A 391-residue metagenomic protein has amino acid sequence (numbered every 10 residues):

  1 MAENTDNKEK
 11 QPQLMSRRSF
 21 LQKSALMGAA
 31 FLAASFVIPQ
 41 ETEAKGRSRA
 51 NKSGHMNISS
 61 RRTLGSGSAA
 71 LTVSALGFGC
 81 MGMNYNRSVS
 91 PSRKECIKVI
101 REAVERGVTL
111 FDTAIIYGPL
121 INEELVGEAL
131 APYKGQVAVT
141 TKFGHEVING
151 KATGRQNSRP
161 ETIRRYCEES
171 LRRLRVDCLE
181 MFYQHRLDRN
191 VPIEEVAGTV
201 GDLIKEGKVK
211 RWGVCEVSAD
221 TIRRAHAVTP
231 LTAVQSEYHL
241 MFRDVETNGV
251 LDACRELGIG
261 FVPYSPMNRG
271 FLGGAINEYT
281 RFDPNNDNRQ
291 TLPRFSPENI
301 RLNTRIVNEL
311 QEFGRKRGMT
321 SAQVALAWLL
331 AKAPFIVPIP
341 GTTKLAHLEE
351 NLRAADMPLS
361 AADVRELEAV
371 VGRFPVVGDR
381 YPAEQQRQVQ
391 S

Functional and structural regions predicted by a protein language model:
M1-S16, E43: N-terminal secretory signal peptides
S16-F36: N-terminal export leaders
F36-G77, N86: C-terminal segment of N-terminal export signals and the immediately downstream linker at the start of the mature
I58, V191-V370, F374, Q386-Q390: Beta/alpha (TIM)-barrel catalytic core signal, keyed to glycine-rich beta->alpha loops juxtaposed to Asp/Glu that bind
V73-G77, L110, Q136-T140, C178-M181 (+4 more regions): Structural preference for beta-strand elements that scaffold enzyme active sites
G82-R93, N149-E161: Active-site mouth loops of central-metabolism enzymes
S90-A103, R159-R172, I222: Short, acidic/polar
T113-E128: Glycine-rich, proline-tolerant flexible connector loops at the mouths of alpha/beta enzymes
